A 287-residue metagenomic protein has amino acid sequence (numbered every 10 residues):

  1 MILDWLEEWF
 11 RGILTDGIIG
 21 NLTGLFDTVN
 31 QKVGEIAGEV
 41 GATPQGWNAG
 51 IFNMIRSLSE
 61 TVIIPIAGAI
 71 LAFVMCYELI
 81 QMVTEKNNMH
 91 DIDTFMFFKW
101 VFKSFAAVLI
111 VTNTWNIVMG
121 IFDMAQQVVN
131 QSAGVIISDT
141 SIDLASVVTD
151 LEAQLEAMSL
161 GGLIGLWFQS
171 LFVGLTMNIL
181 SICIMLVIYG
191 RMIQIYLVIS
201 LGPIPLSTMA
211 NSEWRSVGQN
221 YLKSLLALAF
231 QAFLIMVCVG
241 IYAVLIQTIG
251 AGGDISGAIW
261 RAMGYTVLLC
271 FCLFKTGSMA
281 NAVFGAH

Functional and structural regions predicted by a protein language model:
M1-I70, K86-F95, F105-T176, R215-N220 (+2 more regions): Gly/Ser-rich, low-complexity
I64-Y77, I195: Hydrophobic alpha-helical transmembrane segments
L71, W167, S181, M185: Short, contiguous, pocket-lining structural segments that sit at or immediately flank catalytic/ligand-binding sites
L71-T84, L201, P205: Voltage-sensor-like transmembrane helices and their cytoplasmic interface
L79-I92, S181-M185, E213-W214: Membrane-water interface regions at transmembrane-helix termini and the short interhelical loops of multi-pass membrane
W100-K103: Elongated alpha-helical scaffolds
V173, M177-M209, K223-L245: Alpha-helical transmembrane segments of helical membrane proteins, especially in multi-pass transport, channel
